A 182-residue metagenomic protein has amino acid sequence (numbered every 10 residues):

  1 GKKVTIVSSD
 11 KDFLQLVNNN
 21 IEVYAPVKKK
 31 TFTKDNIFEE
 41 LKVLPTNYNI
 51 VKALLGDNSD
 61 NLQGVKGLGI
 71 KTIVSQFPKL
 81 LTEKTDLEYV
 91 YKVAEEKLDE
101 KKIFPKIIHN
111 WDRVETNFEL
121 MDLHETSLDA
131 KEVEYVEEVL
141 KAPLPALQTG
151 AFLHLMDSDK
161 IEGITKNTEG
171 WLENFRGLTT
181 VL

Functional and structural regions predicted by a protein language model:
G1-V139, A146, G150-F152, S158-E162 (+1 more regions): Extended two-metal-dependent nuclease catalytic cores across DNA- and RNA-processing enzymes
D112, L144, N167-G170: Catalytic cores of large soluble enzymes that bind and process phosphate-bearing ligands
M156-L182: C-terminal regulatory/interaction regions
